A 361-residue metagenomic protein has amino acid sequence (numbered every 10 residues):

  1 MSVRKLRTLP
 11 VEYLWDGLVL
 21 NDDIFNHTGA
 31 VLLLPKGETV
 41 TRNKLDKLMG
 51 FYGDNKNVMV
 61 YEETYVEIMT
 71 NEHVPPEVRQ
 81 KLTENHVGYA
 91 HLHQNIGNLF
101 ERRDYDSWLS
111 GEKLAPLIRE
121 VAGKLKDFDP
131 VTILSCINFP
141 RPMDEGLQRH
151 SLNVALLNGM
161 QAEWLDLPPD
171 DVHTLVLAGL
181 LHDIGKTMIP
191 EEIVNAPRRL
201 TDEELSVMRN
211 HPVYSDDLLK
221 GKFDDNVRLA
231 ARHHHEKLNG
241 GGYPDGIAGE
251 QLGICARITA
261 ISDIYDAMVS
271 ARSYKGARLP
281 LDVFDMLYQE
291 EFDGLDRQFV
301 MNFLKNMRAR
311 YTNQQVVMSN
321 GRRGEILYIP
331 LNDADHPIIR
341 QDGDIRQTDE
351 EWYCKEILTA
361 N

Functional and structural regions predicted by a protein language model:
M1-L109, L114-A115, A277-N361: Terminal helices and disordered tails flanking the catalytic cores of nucleotide-processing hydrolases
I24, I193-V194, L200, L238-Y243 (+1 more regions): Short clusters of hydrophobic/aromatic residues that line enzyme substrate/ligand-binding pockets
I68-S206, K220-G221: Acidic/His-rich, divalent-metal-binding segments that scaffold phosphate/diphosphate chemistry
P142, N195-E204, A231-R232, C255 (+2 more regions): Short alpha-helical linear motifs
V154, L177, L181-M188, L205-M301 (+2 more regions): Alpha-helical scaffolding flanking metal-ion-dependent phosphate/phosphodiester catalytic sites
